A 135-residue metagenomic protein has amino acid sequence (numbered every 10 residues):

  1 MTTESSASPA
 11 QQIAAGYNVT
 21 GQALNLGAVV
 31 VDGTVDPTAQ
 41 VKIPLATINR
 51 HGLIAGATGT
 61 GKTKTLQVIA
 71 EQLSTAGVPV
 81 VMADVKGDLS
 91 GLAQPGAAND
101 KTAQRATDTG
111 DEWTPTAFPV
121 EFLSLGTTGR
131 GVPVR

Functional and structural regions predicted by a protein language model:
M1-A57, K64-A76, V80-V81, K86-L125: Basic- and hydrophobic-enriched, low-structure N-terminal and domain-boundary segments that flank ATP-binding catalytic
V120, T128-R135: Short, intrinsically disordered, charge-balanced linker/junction segments flanking boundaries in proteins
